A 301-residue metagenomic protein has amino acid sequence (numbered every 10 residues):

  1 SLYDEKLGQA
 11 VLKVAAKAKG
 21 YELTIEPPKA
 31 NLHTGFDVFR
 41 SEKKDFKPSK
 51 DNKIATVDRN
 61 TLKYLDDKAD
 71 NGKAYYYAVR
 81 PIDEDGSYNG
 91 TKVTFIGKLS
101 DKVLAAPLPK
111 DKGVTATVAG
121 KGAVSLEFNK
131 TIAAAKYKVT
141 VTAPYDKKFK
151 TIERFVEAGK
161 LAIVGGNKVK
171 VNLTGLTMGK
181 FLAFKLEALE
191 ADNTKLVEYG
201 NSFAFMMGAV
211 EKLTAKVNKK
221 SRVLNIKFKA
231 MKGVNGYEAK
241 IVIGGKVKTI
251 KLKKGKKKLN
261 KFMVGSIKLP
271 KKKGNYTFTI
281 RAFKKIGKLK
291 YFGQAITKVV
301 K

Functional and structural regions predicted by a protein language model:
S1, D66-N89, L173-L196, L269-K290: Beta-strand-rich modules
S1-D4, S49, D58, D83 (+6 more regions): Acidic surface patches and DE-rich sequence motifs
S1-N31, N71, S87-A133, M178 (+2 more regions): Pro/Thr/Ser/Gly-rich low-complexity, intrinsically disordered linker/stalk tracts
A18-E22, T61-K63, A74, K121-S125 (+6 more regions): A generic structural signal for beta-strand entry/edge sites
K29, E42-F46, D83-S87, I132 (+5 more regions): Solvent-exposed strand-loop boundary residues in beta-sheet-rich modules
T34-D37, A135-Y137, L182, N235-Y237 (+1 more regions): Short beta-strand/loop motifs in extracellular/secreted proteins, especially within beta-sandwich accessory domains
D37-D70, K138-M178, E238-K271: Recognizes extended acidic, P/S/T-rich segments that occur within or adjacent to Ig-like beta-sandwich modules
V38, F128, V139, L173 (+2 more regions): Gram-positive cell-envelope targeting signals
